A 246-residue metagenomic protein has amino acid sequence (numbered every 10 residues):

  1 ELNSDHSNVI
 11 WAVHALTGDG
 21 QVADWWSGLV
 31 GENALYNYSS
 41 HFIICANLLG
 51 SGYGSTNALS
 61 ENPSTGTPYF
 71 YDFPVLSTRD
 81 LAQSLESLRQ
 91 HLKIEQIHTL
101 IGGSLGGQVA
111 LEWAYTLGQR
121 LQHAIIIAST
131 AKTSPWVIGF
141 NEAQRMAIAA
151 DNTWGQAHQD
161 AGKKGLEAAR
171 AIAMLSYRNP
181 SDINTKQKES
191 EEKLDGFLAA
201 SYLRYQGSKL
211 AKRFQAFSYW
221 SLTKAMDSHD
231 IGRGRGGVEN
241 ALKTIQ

Functional and structural regions predicted by a protein language model:
L2-P63: N-terminal cap/lid subdomain of alpha/beta-hydrolase-fold enzymes
D5, L92-E95, Q119, K243: Structured loop/turn residues at beta-strand edges in well-structured enzyme cores
N62-T67, L121: A short alpha->loop->secondary-structure connector
G66-V75, R79-T99, Q108: Conserved acidic catalytic loop of the alpha/beta-hydrolase fold
E95-V137: Conserved hydrolase catalytic core segment
R120-L121, I126-K209: Alpha/beta-hydrolase-fold enzymes
E192-Q246: Alpha/beta-hydrolase fold catalytic core
